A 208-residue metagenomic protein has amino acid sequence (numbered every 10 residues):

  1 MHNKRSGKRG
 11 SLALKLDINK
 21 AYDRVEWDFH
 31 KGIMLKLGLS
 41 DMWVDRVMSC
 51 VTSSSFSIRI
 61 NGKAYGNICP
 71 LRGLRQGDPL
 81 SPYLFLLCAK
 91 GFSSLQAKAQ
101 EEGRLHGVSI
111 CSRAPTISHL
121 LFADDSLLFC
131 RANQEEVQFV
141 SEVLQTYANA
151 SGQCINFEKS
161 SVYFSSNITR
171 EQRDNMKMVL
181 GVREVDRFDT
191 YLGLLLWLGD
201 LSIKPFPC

Functional and structural regions predicted by a protein language model:
M1-C208: Nucleotidyl polymerases of mobile genetic elements and RNA viruses
